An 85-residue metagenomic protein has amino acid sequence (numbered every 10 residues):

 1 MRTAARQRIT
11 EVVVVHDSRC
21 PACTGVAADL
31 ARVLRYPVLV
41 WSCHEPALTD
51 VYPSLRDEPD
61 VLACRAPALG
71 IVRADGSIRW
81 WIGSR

Functional and structural regions predicted by a protein language model:
R2-P37: Local sequence-structure signature of Cys/Sec-based thiol-disulfide redox active-site neighborhoods
R35-V51: Thiol-based oxidoreductase modules, predominantly thioredoxin-like and allied folds used for disulfide exchange
P46-R85: Thiol/selenol-based redox catalytic cores and closely related redox-interacting motifs
